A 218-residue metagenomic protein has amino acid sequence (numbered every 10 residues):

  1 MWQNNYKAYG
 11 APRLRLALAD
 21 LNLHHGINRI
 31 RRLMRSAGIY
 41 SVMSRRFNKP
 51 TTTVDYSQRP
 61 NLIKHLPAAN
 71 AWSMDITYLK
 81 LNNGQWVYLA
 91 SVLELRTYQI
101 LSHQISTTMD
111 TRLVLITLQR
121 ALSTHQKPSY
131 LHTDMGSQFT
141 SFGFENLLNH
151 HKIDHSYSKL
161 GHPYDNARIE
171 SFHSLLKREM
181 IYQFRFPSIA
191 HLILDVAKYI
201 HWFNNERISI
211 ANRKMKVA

Functional and structural regions predicted by a protein language model:
M1-A69, H162, V217: Basic, flexible linker segments flanking DNA-binding modules in nucleic acid-interacting mobile-element proteins
N4-K7, D20-L23, H65-L66, L81-N83 (+3 more regions): Conserved, non-catalytic sequence blocks in retroelement Pol enzymes and Pol-derived host proteins
L14, I30, M34, I63 (+11 more regions): Mobile genetic element proteins and their domesticated derivatives, centered on retroelements and DNA transposons
M43-N48, L131-M135, H150-R168, F184-P187: RNase H-like polynucleotidyl transferase catalytic core
A68-L101, T107-T108: An active-site-proximal beta-strand-loop segment
Q85, H103-H125: Active-site beta-loop-alpha junctions of metal-dependent nucleic acid enzymes, especially the RNase H-like/DDE
L118, Q126-S141, R213-K216: Acidic/histidine-rich, metal-coordinating catalytic segments
N149-I153, L175-A218: C-terminal domain-tail junction helix/linker
